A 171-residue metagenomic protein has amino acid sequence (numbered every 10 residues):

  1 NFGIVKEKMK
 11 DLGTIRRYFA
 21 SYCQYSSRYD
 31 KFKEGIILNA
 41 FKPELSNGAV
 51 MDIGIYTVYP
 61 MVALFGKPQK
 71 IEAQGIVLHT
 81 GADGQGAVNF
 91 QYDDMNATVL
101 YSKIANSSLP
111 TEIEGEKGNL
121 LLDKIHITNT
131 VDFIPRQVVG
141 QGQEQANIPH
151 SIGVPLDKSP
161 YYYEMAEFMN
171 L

Functional and structural regions predicted by a protein language model:
F2-I71: Predominantly a Rossmann-like dinucleotide-binding segment in NAD(P)-dependent oxidoreductases
G13-T14, K124-H126, Y162: Short Pro/Gly-enriched coil loops immediately N-terminal to beta-strands
Q24-R28, N119, I127-T128, V139: Active-site/binding-pocket entry motifs
Y25-S27, H79-T80, P160-Y161: A short acidic, often aromatic-flanked loop/helix-cap motif at beta-alpha or helix-coil junctions that lines enzyme
F32-L38, Q143-H150: Charged, glycine/proline-rich intrinsically disordered loops and linkers
T57-T130, A166-L171: Contiguous beta-strand/loop segments that form the cofactor/metal-binding neighborhood of enzyme cores
T111, T128-E144: Short polybasic amphipathic segments
E144-L171: C-terminal helical cap and adjacent loop that interface with cofactors, partners, or active-site loops
